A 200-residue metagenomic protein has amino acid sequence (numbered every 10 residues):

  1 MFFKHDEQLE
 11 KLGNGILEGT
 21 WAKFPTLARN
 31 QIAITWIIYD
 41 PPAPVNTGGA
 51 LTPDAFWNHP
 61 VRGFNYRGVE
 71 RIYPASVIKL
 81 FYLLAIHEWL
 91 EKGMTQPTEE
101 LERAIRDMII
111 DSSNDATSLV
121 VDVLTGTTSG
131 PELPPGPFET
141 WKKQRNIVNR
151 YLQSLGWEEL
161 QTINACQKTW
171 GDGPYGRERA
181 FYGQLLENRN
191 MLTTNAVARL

Functional and structural regions predicted by a protein language model:
K4-I38, E100-N195: Active-site-adjacent helix/loop patches that line small-molecule binding or acyl-intermediate pockets
L12, F56-F64, L83-I86, T98 (+2 more regions): A generic structural signal for ordered alpha-helices
N30, I37-R71, H87, E91: Short, conserved catalytic-motif segment at the N-terminal edge
T47-G49, F81, Y175: Surface-exposed beta-strand edges and their flanking turn/coil or helix-capping segments
I72-T95, M108: Active-site SXXK
Y82-I86, V120, V197-L200: Buried hydrophobic packing segments
